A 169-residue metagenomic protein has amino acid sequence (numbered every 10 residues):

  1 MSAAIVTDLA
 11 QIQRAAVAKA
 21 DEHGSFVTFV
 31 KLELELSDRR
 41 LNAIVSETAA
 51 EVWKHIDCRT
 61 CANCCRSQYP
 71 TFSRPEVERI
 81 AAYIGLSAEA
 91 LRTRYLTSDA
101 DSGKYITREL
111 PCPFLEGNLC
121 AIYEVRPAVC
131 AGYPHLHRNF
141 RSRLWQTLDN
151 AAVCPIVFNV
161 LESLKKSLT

Functional and structural regions predicted by a protein language model:
M1-T169: Short loop/turn segments that flank or connect secondary-structure elements
